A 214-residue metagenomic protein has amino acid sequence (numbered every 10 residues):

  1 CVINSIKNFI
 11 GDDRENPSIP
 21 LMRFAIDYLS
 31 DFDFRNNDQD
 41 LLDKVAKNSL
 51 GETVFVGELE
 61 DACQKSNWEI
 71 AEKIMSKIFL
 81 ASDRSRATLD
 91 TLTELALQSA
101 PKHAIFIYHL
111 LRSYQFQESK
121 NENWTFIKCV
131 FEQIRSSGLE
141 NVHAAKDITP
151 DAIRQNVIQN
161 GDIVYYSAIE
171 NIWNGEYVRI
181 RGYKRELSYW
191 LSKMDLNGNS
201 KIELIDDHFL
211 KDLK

Functional and structural regions predicted by a protein language model:
C1-K214: Mature, well-folded catalytic/scaffold domains that follow N-terminal targeting or propeptide regions
